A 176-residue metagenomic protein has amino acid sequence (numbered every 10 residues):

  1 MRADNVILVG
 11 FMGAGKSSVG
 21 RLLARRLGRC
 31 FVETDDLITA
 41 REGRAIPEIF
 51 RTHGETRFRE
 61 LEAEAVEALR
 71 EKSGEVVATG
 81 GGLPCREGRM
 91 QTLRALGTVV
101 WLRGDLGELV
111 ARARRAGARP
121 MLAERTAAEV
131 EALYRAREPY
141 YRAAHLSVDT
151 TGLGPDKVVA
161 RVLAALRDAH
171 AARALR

Functional and structural regions predicted by a protein language model:
M1-R2, L22, R26, K72 (+1 more regions): NTP-dependent small-molecule kinase module
L8: Hydrophobic anchor at the beta1->P-loop junction of P-loop NTPases
F11-A14: P-loop (Walker A) phosphate-binding loop of NTP-binding proteins
S17: Walker A/P-loop
C30-R94, A118, A127, E138-Y140: ATP-dependent small-molecule kinase phosphotransfer cores that center on conserved nucleotide phosphate-binding segments
G81-L83, D105-G107, L153-G154: Short glycine-rich anion-binding loops that position phosphate/pyrophosphate groups of nucleotides and phosphorylated
A95-P139: A glycine- and Lys/Arg-enriched "phosphate-lid" helix/loop adjacent to the NTP-binding pocket of small-molecule kinases
